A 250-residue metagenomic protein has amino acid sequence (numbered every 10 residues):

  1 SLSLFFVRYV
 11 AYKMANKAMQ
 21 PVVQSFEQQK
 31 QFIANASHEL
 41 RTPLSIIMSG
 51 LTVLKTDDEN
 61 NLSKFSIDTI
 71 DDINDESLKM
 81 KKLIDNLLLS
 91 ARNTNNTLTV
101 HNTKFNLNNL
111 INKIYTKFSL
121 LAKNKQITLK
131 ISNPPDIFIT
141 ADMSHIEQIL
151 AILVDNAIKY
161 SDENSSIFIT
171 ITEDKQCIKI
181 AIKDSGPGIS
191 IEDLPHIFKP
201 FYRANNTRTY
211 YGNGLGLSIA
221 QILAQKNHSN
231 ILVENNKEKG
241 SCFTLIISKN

Functional and structural regions predicted by a protein language model:
I73-M80: Short alpha-helical segment of the dimerization/phosphotransfer core of two-component systems
N95-F105, L110, T140: Short flexible loop/turn segments at helix-to-beta-strand junctions within the C-terminal catalytic HATPase_c
H101-K104, K123, T128-F138: Conserved catalytic submotifs in the C-terminal HATPase_c
A157-I158: Short helix-loop "hinge" at the ATP-lid/N-box region of the Bergerat-fold HATPase_c
D184: Acidic ATP/Mg2+-coordinating residue in the GHKL
I189-Y202: Short conserved segment of the HATPase_c
H228-S229: Conserved glycine-rich
